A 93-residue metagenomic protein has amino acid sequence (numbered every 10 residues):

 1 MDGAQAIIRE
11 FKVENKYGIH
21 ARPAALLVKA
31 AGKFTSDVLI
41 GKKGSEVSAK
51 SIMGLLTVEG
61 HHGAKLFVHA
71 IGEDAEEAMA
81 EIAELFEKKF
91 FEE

Functional and structural regions predicted by a protein language model:
M1-Q5, G32-T35: Acidic-glycine-rich active-site phosphate/pyrophosphate-binding loop
A4-N15: Short amphipathic
R9, R22-A24: Short, cationic motifs built from Arg/Lys/His that form the positively charged side of catalytic pockets
K16-R22: Hot-dog-fold acyl-thioester-processing enzymes
A21, K29, T35-H69, E73: Amphipathic, hydrophobic secondary-structure cores in small proteins
H61-E93: C-terminal structural segments of small proteins and small subunits
